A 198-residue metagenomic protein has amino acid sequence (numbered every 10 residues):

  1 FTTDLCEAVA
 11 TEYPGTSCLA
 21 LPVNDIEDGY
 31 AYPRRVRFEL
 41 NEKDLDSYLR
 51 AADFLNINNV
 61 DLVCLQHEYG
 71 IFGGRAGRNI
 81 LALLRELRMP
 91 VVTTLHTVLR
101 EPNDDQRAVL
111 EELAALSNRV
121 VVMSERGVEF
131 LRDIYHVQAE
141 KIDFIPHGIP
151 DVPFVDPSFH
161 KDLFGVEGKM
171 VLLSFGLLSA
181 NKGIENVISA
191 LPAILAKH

Functional and structural regions predicted by a protein language model:
F1-I26, Y32, N58: N-terminal subdomain of nucleotide-sugar transferases
R37-L40, A52-G77, P90-T94: Short N-terminal targeting/anchoring amphipathic segment
R85, L99-N118: A conserved, positively charged/aromatic
V92, L116-E125: A short beta-strand/loop micro-motif in the catalytic core of glycosyltransferases that engages the nucleotide-sugar
M123, I145, S174-G176: Short hydrophobic "strand-cap" motifs at the C-terminus of beta-strands
R126, G148: Carbohydrate-associated surface elements
F154-V166: A short helix/loop element that forms part of the nucleotide-sugar donor recognition site in Leloir-type
G165-K182, I188-L191: Conserved donor-binding/catalytic core segment of Leloir-type glycosyltransferases
